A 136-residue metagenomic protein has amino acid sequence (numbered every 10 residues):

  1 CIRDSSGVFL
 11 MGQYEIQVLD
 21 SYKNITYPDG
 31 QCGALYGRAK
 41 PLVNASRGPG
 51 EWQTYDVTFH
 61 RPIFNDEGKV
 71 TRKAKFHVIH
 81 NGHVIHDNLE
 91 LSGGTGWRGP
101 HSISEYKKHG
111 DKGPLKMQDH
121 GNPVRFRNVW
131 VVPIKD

Functional and structural regions predicted by a protein language model:
R3-D136: Carbohydrate-interacting regions of secretory-pathway proteins
